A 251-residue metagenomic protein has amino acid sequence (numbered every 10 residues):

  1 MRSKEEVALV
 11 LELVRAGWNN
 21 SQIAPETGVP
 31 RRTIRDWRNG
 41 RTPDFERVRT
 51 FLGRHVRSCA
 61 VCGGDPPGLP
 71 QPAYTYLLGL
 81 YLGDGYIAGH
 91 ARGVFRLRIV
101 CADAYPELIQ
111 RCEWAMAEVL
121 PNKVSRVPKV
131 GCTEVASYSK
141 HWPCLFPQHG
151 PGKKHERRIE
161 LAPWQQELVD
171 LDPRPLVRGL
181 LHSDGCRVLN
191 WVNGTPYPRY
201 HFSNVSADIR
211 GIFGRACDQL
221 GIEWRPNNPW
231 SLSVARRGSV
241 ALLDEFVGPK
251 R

Functional and structural regions predicted by a protein language model:
M1-R251: Internal intein/HINT superfamily modules and their associated LAGLIDADG
